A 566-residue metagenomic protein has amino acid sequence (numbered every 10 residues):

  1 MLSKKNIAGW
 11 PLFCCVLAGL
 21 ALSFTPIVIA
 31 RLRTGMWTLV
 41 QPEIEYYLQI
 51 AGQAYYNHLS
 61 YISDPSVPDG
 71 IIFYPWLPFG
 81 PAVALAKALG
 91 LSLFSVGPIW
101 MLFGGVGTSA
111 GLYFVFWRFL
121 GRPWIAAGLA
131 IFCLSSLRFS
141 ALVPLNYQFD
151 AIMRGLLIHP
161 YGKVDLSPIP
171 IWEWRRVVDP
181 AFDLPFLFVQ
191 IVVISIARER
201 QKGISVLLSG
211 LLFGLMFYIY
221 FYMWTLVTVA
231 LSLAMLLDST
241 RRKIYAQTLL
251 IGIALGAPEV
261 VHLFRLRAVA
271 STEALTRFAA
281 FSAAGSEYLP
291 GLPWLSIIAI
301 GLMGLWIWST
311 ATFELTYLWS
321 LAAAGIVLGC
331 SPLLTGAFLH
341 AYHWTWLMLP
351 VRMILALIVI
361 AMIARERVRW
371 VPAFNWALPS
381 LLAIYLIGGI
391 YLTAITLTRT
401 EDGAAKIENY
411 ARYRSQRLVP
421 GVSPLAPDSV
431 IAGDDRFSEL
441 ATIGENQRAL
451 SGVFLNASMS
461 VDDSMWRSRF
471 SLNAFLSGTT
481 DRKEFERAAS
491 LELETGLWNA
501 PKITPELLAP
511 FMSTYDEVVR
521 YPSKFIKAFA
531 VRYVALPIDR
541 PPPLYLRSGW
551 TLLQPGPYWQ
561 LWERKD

Functional and structural regions predicted by a protein language model:
G19-A21, T25-F188, F217, F221-T225 (+1 more regions): Active-site lumenal/periplasmic loops and adjacent helix-entry segments of GT-C-fold, multi-pass membrane
L20-T25, S135, E259-V260, M362 (+2 more regions): Transmembrane alpha-helical segments
L32-E45, V164-P180, F264-W294, L328-M353 (+1 more regions): Membrane-helix boundary/interfacial segments in multi-pass membrane proteins
F182-S205, L305: Membrane-interface transmembrane helices that cradle and orient dolichyl/undecaprenyl
I191-V193, S205-F221, S232: Membrane-interface alpha helices of multi-pass inner-membrane proteins
M216-C330, L334-A341: Transmembrane catalytic cores of multi-pass membrane glycosyltransferases and polysaccharide-assembly enzymes
T225-V227, F338-R367, A377: Hydrophobic/aromatic-rich transmembrane helices and adjacent perimembrane loops
L392-D566: Extracytoplasmic
